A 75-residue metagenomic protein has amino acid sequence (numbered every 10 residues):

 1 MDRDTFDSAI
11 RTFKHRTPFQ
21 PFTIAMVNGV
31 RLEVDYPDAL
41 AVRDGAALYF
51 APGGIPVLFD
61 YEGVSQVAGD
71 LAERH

Functional and structural regions predicted by a protein language model:
M1-H75: Motif-centric detector for short Cys/His coordination patterns
